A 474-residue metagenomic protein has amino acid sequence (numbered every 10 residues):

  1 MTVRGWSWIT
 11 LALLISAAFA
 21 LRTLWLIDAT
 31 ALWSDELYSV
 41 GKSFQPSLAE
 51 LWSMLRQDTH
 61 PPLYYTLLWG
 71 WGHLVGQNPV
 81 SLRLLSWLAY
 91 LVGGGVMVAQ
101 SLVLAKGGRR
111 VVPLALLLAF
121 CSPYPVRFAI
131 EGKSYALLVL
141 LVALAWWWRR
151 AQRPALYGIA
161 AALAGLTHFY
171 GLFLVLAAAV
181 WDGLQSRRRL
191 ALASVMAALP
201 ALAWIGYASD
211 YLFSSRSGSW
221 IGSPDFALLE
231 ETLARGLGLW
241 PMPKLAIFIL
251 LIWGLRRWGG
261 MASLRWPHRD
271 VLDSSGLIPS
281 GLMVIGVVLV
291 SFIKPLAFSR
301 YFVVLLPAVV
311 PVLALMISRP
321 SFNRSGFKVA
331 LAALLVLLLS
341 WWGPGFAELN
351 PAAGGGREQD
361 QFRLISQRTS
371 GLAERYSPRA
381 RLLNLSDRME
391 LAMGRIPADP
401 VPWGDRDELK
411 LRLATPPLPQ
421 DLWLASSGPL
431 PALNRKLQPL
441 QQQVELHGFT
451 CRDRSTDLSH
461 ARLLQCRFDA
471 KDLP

Functional and structural regions predicted by a protein language model:
M1-L13, V271: N-terminal membrane topogenic signal
L14-L104, R110-F322, G326-F468: Membrane-proximal helix-loop-helix interfaces that form the catalytic/acceptor-binding platform of multi-pass membrane
D472-P474: Short, solvent-exposed mixed-charge patches
